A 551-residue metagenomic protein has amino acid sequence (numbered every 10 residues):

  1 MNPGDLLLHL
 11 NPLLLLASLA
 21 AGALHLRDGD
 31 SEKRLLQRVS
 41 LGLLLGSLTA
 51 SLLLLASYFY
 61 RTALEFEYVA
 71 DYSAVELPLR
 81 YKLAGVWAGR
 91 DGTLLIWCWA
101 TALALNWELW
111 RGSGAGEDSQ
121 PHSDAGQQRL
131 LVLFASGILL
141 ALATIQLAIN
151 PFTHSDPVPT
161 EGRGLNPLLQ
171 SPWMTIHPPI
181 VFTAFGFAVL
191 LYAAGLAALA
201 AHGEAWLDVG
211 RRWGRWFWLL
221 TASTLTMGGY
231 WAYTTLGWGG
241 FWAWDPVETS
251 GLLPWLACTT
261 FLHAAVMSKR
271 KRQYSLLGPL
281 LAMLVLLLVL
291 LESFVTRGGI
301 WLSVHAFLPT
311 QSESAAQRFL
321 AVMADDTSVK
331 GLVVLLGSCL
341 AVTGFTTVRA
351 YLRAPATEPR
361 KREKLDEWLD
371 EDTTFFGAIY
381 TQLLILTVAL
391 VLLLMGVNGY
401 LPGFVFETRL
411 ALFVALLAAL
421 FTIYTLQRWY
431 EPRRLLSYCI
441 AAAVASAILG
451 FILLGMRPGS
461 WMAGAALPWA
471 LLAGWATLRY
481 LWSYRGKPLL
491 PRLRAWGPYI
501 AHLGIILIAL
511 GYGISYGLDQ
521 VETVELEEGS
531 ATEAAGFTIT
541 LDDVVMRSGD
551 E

Functional and structural regions predicted by a protein language model:
M1-D30, L43-A50, L64, P246-P254 (+3 more regions): Contiguous transmembrane helix-bundle modules in multi-pass membrane proteins
H9-L19, T93-L94, A100-A135, L140-D156 (+1 more regions): A conserved hydrophobic secondary-structure block that centers on an alpha-helix together with its immediately flanking
H25-D30, S119, S155-P159, G186-L207 (+6 more regions): Conserved, charged catalytic cores of large soluble enzymes
R27-T49, W110-L139, A200-L219, W244 (+3 more regions): Membrane-interfacial loop-to-helix junctions in multi-pass inner-membrane proteins
T49-V132, Q146-L165, L225-K269, T296-S303 (+3 more regions): Membrane-interface helix-loop-helix modules in multi-pass inner-membrane proteins
T260-L290, Q520-E522, E533: Phosphate/diphosphate-binding loops
T538-E551: Extracytosolic and intramembrane catalytic regions of membrane-associated proteins in envelope/secretory systems
